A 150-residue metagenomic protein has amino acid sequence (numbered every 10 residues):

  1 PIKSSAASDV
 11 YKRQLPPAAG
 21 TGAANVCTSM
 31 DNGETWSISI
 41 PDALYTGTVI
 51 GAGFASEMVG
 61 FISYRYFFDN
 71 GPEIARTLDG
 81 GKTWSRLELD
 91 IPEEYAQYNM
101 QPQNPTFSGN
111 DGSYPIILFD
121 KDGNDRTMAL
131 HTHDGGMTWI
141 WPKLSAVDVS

Functional and structural regions predicted by a protein language model:
P1-A7, Y11: Single conserved hydrophobic/aromatic residue that forms the stacking wall/gate of nucleotide- or nucleobase-binding
S5, T46-G53, E94-T106, V149-S150: Repeated scaffold domains used in trafficking and secretory/extracellular systems, primarily beta-propellers
P16-P17, Y66, L118-D120: Residue-level signature of beta-propeller blades and closely related beta-rich strand-turn architectures in secreted
G20-N25, D69-A75, D122-L130: Structural motif
C27-S39, A75-E88, L130-W141: Asp-box/BNR beta-propeller loop motif
P41-L44: Surface loop/turn motifs at the tips and blade-to-blade linkers of beta-strand repeat domains
E57-M58, N110: Short coil/turn segments that connect the beta-strands within blades of beta-propeller domains
Q101-S150: Acidic, small-residue rich beta-repeat scaffolds with periodic aromatic anchors
